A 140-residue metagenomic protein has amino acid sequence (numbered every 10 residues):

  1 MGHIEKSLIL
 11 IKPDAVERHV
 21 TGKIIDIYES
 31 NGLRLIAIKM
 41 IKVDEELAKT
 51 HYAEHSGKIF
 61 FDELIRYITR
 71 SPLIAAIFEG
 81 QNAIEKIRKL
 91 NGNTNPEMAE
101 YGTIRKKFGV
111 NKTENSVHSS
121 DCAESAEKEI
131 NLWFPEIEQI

Functional and structural regions predicted by a protein language model:
M1-I140: Non-catalytic terminal and connector segments of soluble metabolic enzymes
